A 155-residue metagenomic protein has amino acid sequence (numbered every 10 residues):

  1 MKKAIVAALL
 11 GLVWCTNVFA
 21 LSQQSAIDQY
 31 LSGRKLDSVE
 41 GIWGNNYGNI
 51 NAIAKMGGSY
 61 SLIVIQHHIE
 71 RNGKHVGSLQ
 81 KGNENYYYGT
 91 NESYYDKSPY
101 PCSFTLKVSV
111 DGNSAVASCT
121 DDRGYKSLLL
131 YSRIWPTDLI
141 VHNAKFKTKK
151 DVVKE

Functional and structural regions predicted by a protein language model:
M1, I69-G73, Y131: Intrinsically disordered, low-complexity sequence elements enriched in Ser/Thr/Gly/Pro
K2-G48, T120-E155: Amphipathic/hydrophobic helical signal segments and adjacent flexible N-terminal regions that mediate secretion
S25-D111, C119: Central antiparallel beta-sheet cores of small beta-barrel/beta-sandwich binding domains
